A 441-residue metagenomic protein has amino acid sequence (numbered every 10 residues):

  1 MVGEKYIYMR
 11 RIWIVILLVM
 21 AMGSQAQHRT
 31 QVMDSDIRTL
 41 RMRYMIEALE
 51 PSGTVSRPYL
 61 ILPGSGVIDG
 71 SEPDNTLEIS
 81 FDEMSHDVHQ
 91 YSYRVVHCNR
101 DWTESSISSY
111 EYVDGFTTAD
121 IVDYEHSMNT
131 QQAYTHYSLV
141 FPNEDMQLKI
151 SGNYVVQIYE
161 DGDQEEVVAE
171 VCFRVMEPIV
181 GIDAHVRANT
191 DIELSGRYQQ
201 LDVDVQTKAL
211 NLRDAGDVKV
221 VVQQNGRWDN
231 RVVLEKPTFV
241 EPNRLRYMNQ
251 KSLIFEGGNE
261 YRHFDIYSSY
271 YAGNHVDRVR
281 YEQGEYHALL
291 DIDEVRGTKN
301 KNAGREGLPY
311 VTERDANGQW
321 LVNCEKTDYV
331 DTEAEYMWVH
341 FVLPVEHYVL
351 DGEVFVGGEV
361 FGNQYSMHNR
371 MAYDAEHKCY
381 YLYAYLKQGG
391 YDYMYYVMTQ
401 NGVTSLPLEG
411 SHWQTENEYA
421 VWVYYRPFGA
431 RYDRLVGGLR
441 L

Functional and structural regions predicted by a protein language model:
M1-T30: Bacterial Sec-dependent N-terminal signal peptides
Q27-S71, E177-I192, E313-D328: Short, compositionally biased P/S/T/A/G/V-rich stretches that sit at domain boundaries
T30-T39, V175-Y198, Q414-V436: Low-complexity, Pro/Ser/Thr- and charge-rich linker/hinge segments at domain boundaries
Y44-H97, L194-V205, K326-F341: Contiguous beta-strand segments within globular domains
R100-W102, M146, E160-V167, R227 (+2 more regions): Short acidic/polar inter-strand loop motif in beta-rich domains
D114-Y137, W228-P237, H340-Q388, Q400-G429: Aromatic-rich carbohydrate-binding modules that target alpha-glucans
A133-D161: Ligand-binding face of N-terminal immunoglobulin V-set domains in extracellular IgSF glycoproteins
E294-L350, V436-L441: Basic K/R-rich, polyanion-interacting modules in nucleoproteins and related proteins
